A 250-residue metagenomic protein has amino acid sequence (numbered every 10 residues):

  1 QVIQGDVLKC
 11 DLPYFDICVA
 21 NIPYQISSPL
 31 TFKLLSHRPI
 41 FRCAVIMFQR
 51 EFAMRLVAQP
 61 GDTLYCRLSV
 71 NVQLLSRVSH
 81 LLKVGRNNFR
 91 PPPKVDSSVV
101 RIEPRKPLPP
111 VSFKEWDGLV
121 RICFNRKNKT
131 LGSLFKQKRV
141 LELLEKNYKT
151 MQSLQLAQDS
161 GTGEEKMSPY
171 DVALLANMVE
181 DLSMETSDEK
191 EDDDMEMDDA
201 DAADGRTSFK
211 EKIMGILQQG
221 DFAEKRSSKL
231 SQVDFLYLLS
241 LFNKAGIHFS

Functional and structural regions predicted by a protein language model:
Q1-I122, F249-S250: Catalytic cores of RNA-modifying enzymes
L35, K136, N243: Short, locally clustered residues in the helix-turn-helix/winged-helix DNA-binding domain
G61-D62, V140, K244: Residue-level marker of structural boundaries
R67, E115-L119, T130, K212-I216 (+1 more regions): Exposed alpha-helical structural elements
V70-D204: Substrate-binding/catalytic lobe of Class I Rossmann-like enzymes that use SAM or dcSAM, i.e., the mid-to-C-terminal
K146, Q152-A176, L182, R206-S250: Conserved Class I S-adenosyl-L-methionine
